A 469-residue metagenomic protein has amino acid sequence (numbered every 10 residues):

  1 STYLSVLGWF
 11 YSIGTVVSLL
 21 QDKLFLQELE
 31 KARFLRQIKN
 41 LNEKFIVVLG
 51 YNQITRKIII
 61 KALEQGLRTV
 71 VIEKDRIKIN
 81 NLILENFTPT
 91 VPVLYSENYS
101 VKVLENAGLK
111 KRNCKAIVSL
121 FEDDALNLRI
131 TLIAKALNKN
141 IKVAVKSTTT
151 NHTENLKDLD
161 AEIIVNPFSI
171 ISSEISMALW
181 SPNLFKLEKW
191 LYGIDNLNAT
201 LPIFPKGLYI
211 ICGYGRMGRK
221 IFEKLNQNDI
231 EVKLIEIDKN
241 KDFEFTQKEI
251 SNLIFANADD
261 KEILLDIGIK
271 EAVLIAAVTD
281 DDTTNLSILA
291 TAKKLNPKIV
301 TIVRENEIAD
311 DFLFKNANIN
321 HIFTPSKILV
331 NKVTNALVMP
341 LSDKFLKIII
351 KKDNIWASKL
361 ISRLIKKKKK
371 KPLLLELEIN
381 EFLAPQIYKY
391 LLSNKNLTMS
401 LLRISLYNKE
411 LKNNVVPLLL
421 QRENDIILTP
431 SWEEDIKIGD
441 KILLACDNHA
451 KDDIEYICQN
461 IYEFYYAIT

Functional and structural regions predicted by a protein language model:
S1-E28: Pore domain of cation channels
Q21, Q27-V47, Y51-Q65, V70-V71 (+6 more regions): Cytosolic regulatory domains of K+ homeostasis systems
N42-L132, A136-L137, T149, N252: Membrane-proximal soluble helical/coiled-coil segments that couple transmembrane anchors to catalytic or regulatory
T69-D75, A144-K146, K233-I237, I302-R304: Short internal beta-strands
D75-K78, T150, D238-K241, D282 (+1 more regions): Helix N-cap at the beta1-alpha1 junction of Rossmann-like dinucleotide-binding domains, i.e., the first residues
S96-N98, F255-K261, I267: Cofactor-binding loops of NAD(P)H-dependent oxidoreductases, dominated by short-chain dehydrogenase/reductases
L120-R129, V278-I288: Conserved phosphotransfer microenvironments
I133-L156, L289-A317: ADP-ribose/adenylate-binding Rossmann-like module
